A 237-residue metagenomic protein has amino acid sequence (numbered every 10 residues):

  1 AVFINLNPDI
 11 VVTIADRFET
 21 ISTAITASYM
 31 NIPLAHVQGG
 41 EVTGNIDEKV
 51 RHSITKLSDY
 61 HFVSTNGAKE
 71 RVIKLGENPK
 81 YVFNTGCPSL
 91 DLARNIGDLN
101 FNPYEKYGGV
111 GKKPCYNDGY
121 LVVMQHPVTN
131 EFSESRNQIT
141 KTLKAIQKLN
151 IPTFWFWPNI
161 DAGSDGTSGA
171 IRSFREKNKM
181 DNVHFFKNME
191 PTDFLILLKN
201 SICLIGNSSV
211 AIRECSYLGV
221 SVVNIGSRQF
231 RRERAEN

Functional and structural regions predicted by a protein language model:
A1-Y81: Active-site and donor-binding regions of nucleotide-sugar-utilizing enzymes
L6, M30, L149, N178-D181 (+1 more regions): Helix C-cap/helix->beta junction micro-motif
V12-I14, I21, I25, H61 (+1 more regions): A donor-sugar binding/catalytic signature common to diverse glycosyltransferases and related nucleotide-sugar
I32-L34, T153, V222: Hydrophobic beta-strand scaffold residues
G39-T43, C87-P88, S227-F230: Short, acidic/turn-prone active-site loops that include or flank metal/cofactor- and phosphate-binding residues
S58-N137: A nucleotide-sugar donor-handling region in carbohydrate enzymes
F101-N200: Donor-nucleotide binding loops and adjacent catalytic segments primarily of GT-B fold Leloir glycosyltransferases
